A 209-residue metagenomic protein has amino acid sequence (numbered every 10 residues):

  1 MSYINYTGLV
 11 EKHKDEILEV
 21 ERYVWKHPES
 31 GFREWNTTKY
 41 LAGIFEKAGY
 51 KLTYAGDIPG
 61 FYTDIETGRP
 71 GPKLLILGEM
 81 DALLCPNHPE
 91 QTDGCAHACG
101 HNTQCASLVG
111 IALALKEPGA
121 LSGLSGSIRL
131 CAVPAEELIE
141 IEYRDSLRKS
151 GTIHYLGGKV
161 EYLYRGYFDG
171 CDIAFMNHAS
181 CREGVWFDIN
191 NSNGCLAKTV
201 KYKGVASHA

Functional and structural regions predicted by a protein language model:
M1-I4, G8-L9, K14, W25 (+3 more regions): Generic preference for well-ordered secondary structure
S2-A98, N102-R129: Acidic/His- and Gly-rich active-site-bordering loop/insert found across diverse amide/peptide-bond hydrolases
Y62, H88-A96, N102, S122-A209: Histidine/acidic-residue-rich, glycine-tolerant segments that coordinate divalent metal ions
